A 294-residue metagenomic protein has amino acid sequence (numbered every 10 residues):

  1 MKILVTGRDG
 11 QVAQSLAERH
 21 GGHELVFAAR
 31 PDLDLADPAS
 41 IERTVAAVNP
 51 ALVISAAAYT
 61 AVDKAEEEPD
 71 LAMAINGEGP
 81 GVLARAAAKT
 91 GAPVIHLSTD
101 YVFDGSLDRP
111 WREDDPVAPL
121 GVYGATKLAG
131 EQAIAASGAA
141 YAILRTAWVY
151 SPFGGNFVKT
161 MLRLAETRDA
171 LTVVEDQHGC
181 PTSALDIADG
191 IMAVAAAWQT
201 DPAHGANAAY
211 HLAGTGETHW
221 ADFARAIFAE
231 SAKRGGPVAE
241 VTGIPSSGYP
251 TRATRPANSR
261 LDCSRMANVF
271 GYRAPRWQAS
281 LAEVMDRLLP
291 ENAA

Functional and structural regions predicted by a protein language model:
K2-H20: N-terminal Rossmann NAD(P)H-binding glycine-rich loop of SDR-like oxidoreductase domains
Q11, H219-W220, I244-C263, R276: Active-site loop of classical SDR/Rossmann-like NAD(P)-dependent oxidoreductases, centered on the catalytic Tyr-X3-Lys
G21-R43: Adenosine-cofactor binding site in Rossmann-like domains, unifying the SAM/SAH pocket of S-adenosylmethionine-dependent
P38-G77, A86: NAD(P)H-binding glycine-rich loop region in Rossmannoid oxidoreductase-like domains and their noncatalytic homologs
A74, G79-V82, K89, V102-L144 (+1 more regions): Catalytic helix-loop patch of NAD(P)-dependent Rossmann-fold dehydrogenases
A135-C180, A184-A193: NAD(P)-dependent short-chain dehydrogenase/reductase
G190-I191, A197-T251, N292-A293: Mid/C-terminal beta-alpha module of Rossmann-like enzyme folds, strongest in SDR-family dehydrogenases/epimerases
P275-A294: Amphipathic terminal alpha-helices
